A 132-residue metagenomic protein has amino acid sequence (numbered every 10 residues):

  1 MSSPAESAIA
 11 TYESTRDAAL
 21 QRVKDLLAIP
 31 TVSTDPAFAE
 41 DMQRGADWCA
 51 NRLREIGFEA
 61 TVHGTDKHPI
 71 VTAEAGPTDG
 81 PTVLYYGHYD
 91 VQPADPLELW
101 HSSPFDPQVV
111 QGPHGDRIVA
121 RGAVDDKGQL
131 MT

Functional and structural regions predicted by a protein language model:
S2-A123, K127-L130: Acidic/His- and Gly-rich active-site-bordering loop/insert found across diverse amide/peptide-bond hydrolases
